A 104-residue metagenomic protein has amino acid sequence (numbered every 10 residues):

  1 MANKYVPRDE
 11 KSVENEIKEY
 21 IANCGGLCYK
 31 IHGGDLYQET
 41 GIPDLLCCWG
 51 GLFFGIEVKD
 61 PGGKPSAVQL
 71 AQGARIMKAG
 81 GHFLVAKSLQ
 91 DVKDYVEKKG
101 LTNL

Functional and structural regions predicted by a protein language model:
M1-L104: Catalytic phosphate/metal-binding cores of nucleic-acid and nucleotide-processing enzymes, i.e., regions that mediate
